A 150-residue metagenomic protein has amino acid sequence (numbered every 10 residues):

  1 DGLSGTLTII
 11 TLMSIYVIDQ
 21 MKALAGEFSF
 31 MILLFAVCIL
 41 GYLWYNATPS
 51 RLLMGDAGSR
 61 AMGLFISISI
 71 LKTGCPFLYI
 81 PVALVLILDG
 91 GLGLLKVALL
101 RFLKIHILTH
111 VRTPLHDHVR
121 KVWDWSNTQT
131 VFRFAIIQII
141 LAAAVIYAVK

Functional and structural regions predicted by a protein language model:
D1-K150: Alpha-helical transmembrane segments
